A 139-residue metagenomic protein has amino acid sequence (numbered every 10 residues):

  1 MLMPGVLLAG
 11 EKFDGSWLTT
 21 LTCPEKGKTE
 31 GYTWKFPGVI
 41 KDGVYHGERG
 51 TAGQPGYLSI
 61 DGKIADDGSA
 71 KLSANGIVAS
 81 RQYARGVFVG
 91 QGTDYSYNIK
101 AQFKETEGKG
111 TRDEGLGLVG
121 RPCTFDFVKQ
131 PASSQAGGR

Functional and structural regions predicted by a protein language model:
P4-V6: N-terminal signal peptide c-region/cleavage motif recognized by signal peptidases
E11-R139: Central antiparallel beta-sheet cores of small beta-barrel/beta-sandwich binding domains
